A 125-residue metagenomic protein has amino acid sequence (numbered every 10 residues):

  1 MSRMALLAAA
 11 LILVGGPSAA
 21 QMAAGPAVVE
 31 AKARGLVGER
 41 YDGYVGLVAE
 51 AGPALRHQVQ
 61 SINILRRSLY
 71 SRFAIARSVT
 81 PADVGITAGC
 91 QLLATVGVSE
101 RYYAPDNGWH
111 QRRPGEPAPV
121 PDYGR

Functional and structural regions predicted by a protein language model:
M1-L6: Bacterial N-terminal signal peptides that target proteins for export
V14-P17: N-terminal signal peptide c-region/cleavage motif recognized by signal peptidases
Q21-E39, G46-H57, G85-R125: Amphipathic, charged alpha-helical segments and their helix-to-coil junctions in extracytoplasmic/peripheral assemblies
A33-R34, D42, S71, I75: Short, surface-exposed polybasic-aromatic patches that bind anionic ligands, especially phosphate groups
Q58, Y70-A88: Surface-exposed patches in mature extracellular/periplasmic domains of secreted proteins
